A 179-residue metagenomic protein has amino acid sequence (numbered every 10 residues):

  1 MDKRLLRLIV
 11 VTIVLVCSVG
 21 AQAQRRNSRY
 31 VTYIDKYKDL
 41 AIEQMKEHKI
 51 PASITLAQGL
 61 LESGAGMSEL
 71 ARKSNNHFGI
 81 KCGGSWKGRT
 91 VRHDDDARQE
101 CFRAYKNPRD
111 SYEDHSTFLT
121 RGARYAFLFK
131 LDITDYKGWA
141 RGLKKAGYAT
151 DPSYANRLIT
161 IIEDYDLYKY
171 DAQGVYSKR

Functional and structural regions predicted by a protein language model:
M1-I9: Bacterial N-terminal signal peptides that target proteins for export
D2, G20-R179: Catalytic cores of secreted/periplasmic lytic hydrolases that degrade extracellular macromolecules
I9-S18: Bacterial N-terminal signal peptides
